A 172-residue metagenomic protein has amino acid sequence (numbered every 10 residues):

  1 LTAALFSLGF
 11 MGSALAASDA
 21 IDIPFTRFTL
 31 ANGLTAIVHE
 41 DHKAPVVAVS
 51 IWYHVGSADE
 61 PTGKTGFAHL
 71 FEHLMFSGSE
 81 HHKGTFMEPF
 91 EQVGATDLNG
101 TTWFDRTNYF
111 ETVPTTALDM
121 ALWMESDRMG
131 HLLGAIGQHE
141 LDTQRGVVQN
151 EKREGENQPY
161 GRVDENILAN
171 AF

Functional and structural regions predicted by a protein language model:
T2-S13: Bacterial N-terminal signal peptides
S18-Y53, S57: Mature N-terminal segment immediately following signal peptide/propeptide cleavage in secreted/periplasmic
D41-K43, W52-G56, S79-E80, P114-T116 (+2 more regions): Solvent-exposed coil/turn segments that connect beta secondary-structure elements in extracytoplasmic/periplasmic
A48-T112, N157-P159: M16/MPP (pitrilysin/insulinase) zinc-metallopeptidase core fold and M16-derived inactive scaffolds
G56-P61, L118, H131, A135: Short beta-strands and strand-coil junctions in structured, solvent-facing domains, enriched
S77-S79, L118-M124, R128, L132 (+1 more regions): Scaffold signal of the M16-like zinc-metallopeptidase fold and its non-catalytic homologs
E91, L132-K152: Acidic/histidine-enriched alpha-helical segments
T101-F104, I136-D142, P159-N166: Short coil/turn segments at secondary-structure boundaries
